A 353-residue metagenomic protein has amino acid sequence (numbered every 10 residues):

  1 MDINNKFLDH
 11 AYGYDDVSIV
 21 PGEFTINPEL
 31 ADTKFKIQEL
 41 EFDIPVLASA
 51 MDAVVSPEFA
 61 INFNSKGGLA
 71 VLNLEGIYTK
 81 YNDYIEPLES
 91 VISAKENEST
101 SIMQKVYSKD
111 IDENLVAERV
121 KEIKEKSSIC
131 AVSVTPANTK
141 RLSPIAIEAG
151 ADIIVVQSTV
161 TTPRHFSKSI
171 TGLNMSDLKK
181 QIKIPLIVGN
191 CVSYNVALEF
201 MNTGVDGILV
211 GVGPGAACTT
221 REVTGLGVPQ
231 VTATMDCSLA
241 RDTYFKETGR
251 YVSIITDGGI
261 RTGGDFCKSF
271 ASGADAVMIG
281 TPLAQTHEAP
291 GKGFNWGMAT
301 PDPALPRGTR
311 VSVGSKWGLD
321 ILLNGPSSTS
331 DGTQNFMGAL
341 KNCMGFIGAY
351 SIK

Functional and structural regions predicted by a protein language model:
M1-E23, Y107-K121, K183, G225-T256 (+1 more regions): Alpha/beta catalytic cores of nucleotide-metabolism and tRNA/nucleoside-modifying enzymes
M1-L226, Q230-E247, L283: Active-site entrance/lid segments in N-terminal catalytic domains of soluble metabolic enzymes
